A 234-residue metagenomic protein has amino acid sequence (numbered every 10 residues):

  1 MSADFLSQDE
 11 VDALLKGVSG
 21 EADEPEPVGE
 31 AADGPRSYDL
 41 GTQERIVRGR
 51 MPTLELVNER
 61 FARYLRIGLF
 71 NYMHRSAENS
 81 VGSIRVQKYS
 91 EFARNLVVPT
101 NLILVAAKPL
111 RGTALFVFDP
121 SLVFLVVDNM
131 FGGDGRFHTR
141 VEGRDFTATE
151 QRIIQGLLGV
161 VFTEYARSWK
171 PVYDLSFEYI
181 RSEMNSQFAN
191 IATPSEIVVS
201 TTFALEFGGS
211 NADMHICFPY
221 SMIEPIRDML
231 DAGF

Functional and structural regions predicted by a protein language model:
M1-F234: N-terminal auxiliary interaction/assembly segments of multi-subunit proteins
